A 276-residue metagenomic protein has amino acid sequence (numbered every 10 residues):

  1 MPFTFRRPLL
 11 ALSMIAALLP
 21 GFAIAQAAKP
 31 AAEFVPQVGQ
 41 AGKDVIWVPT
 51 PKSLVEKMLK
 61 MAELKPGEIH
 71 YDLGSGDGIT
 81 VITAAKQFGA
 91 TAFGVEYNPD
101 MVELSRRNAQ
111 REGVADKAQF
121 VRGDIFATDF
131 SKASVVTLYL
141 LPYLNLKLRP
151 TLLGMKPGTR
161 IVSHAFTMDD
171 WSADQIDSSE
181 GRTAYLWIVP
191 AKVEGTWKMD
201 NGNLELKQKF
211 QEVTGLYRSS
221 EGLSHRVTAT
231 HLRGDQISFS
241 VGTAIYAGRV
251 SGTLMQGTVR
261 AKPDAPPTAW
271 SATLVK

Functional and structural regions predicted by a protein language model:
Q26-E68: S-adenosyl-L-methionine
P66-G76: Conserved class I S-adenosyl-L-methionine
G78-I82: Glycine-rich SAM-binding Motif I of class I
T91-E96: Conserved SAM-binding motif I beta-strand of class I
P99-K132: S-adenosyl-L-methionine
F130-K147, L153: A short SAM/SAH-binding and catalytic strip from SAM-dependent methyltransferases
N145-E194: C-terminal substrate-binding/active-site "lid" region of AdoMet-derived donor-dependent transferases
V193-K276: Central antiparallel beta-sheet cores of small beta-barrel/beta-sandwich binding domains
